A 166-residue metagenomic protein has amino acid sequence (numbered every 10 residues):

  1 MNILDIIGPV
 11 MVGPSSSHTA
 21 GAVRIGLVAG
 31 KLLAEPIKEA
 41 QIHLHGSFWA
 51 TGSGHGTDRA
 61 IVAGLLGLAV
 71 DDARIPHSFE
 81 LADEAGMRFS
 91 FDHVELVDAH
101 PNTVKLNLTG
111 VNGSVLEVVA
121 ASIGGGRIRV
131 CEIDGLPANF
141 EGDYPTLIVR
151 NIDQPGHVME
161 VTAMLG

Functional and structural regions predicted by a protein language model:
M1, S16-V23, H55-R59, A69-P76 (+1 more regions): Electropositive phosphate-/nucleotide-binding environments in soluble metabolic enzymes
M1-V10, A40-H43: Short, hydrophobic/aliphatic alpha-helical segments
D5-I6, R24-L32, A60, G64 (+2 more regions): Alpha-helical scaffold segments in soluble metabolic enzymes
G8-V28: Conserved phosphate/anionic-ligand binding catalytic regions in large, soluble enzymes, centered on
L32-S47, G113: Active-/binding-site microenvironments in catalytic and ligand-binding cores
Q41, H45-E84: A structural-propensity feature for long, helix-poor, extended segments
L66-G113: Contiguous domain-boundary segments centered on the initiation and propagation of an alpha-helix
F91-V94, E117-G166: A conserved regulatory-domain signal marking ACT and ACT-like small-molecule sensing domains and adjacent regulatory
